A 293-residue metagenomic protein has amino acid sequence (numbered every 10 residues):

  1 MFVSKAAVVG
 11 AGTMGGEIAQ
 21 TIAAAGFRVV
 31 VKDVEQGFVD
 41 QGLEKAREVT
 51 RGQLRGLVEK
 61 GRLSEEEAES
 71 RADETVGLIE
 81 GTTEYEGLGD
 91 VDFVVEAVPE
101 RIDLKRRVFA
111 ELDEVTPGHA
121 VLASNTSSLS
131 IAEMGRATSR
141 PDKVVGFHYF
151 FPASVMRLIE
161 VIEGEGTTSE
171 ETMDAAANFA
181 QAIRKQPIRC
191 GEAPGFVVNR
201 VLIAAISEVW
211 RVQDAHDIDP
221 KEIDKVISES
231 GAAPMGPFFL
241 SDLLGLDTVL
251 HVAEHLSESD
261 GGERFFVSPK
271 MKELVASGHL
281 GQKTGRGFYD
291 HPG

Functional and structural regions predicted by a protein language model:
M1-G293: N-terminal glycine-rich phosphate-binding loop for ADP-containing cofactors
